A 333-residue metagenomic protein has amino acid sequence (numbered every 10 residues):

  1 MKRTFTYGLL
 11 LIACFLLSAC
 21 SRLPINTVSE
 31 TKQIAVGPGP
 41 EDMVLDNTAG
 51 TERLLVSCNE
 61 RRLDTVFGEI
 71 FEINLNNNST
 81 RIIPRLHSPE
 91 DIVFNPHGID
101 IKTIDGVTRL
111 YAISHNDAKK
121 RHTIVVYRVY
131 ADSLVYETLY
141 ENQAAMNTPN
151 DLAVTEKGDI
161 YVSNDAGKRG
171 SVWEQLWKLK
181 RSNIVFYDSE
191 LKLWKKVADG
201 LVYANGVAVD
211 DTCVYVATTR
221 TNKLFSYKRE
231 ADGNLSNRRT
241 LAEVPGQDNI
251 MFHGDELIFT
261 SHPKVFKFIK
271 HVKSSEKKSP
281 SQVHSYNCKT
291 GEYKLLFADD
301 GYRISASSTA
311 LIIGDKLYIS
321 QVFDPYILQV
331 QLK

Functional and structural regions predicted by a protein language model:
K32-G68, S305-A306, F323: Beta-strand-rich domains and repeat architectures in extracellular enzymes and scaffolds, especially beta-propellers
Q33-P38, P84-D91, L139-A145, K196-L201 (+2 more regions): Surface loop/turn motifs at the tips and blade-to-blade linkers of beta-strand repeat domains
G39, V66, N95, K120 (+8 more regions): Beta-rich catalytic cores
D46-T51, K102-V107, V154-K157, V209-D211 (+2 more regions): Residue-level detector of Asp-centered blade-edge/turn motifs that repeat once per structural unit in beta-propeller
V56-F67, A112-N116, V162-K180, F259-K278: Short, conserved, GDST-rich strand-edge loop motifs in beta-rich repeat architectures
G68-D105, L110-S114, N249: Blade-loop segments of beta-propeller domains
D91-H97, T108-E156, S163-G170: Asp-box/WD-like beta-propeller blade repeats and closely related beta-sheet repeat scaffolds
V244-L295: Loop/turn-rich, solvent-exposed surfaces of beta-rich toroidal or solenoidal domains
